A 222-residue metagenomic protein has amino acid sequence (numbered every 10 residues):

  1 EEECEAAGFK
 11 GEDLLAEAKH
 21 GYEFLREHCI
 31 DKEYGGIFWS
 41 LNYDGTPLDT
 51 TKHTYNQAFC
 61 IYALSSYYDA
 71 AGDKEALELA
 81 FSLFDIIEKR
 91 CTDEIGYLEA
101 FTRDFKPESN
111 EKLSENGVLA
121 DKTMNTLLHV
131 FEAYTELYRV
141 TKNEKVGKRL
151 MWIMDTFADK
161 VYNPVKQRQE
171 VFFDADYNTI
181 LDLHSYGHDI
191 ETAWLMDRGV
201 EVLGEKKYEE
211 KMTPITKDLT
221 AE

Functional and structural regions predicted by a protein language model:
E1-E222: Glycan-recognition and catalytic cores of secretory/periplasmic carbohydrate-active enzymes
